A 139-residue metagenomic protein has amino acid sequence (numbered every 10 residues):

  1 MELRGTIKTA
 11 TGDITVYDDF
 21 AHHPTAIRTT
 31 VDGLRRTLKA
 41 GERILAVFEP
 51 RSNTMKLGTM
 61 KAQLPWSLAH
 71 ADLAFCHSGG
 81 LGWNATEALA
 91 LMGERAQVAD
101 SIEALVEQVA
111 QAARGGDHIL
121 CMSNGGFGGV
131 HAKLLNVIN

Functional and structural regions predicted by a protein language model:
E2-N139: ATP-dependent carboxylate-amine ligase
